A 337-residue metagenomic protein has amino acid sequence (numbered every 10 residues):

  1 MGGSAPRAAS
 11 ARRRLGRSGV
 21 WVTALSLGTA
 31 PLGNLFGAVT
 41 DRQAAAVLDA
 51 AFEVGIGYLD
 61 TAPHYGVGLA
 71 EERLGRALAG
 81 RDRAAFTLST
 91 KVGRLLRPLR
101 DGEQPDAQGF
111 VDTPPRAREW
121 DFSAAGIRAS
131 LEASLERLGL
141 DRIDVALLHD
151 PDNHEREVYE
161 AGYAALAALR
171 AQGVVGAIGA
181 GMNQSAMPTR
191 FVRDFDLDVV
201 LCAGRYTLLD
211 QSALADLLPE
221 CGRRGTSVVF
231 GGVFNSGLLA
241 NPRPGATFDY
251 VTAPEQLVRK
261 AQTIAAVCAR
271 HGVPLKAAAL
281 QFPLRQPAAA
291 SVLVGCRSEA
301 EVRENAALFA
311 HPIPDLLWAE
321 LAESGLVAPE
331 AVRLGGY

Functional and structural regions predicted by a protein language model:
M1-F86, T90-P98: N-terminal binding-site loop/beta-alpha segment at the start of enzyme catalytic domains that lines or forms
G2-G3, R7-A9, Q43, P151-Y337: Beta/alpha (TIM)-barrel catalytic core signal, keyed to glycine-rich beta->alpha loops juxtaposed to Asp/Glu that bind
L15, L27, A44, L59 (+10 more regions): Conserved, mostly hydrophobic/aromatic
V20-L25, G55-G57, D82-F86, L140-D144 (+4 more regions): Short, well-ordered coil/turn segments that N-cap beta-strands
A38-A51, S123-R137, N183-R190: Short, acidic/polar
E71-A79, R100-E103, L131, L135 (+3 more regions): Distinct, well-ordered alpha-helical segments
L99-F110, R243-A246: Short, flexible, mixed-charge acidic loops at enzyme active sites
G126-A146, A168-Q172: CE4/NodB-like, metal-dependent polysaccharide N-deacetylase domain that modifies extracellular/periplasmic N-acetylated
